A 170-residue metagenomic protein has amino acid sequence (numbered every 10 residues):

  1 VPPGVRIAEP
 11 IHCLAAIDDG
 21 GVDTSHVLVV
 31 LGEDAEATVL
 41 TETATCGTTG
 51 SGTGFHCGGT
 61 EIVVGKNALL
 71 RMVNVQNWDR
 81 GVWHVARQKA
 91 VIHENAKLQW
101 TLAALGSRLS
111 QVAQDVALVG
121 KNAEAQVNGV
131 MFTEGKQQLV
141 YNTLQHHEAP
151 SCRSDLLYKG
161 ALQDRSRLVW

Functional and structural regions predicted by a protein language model:
V1-W170: Conserved beta-strand/loop scaffold segments within soluble protein domains that form the structured core and edges
